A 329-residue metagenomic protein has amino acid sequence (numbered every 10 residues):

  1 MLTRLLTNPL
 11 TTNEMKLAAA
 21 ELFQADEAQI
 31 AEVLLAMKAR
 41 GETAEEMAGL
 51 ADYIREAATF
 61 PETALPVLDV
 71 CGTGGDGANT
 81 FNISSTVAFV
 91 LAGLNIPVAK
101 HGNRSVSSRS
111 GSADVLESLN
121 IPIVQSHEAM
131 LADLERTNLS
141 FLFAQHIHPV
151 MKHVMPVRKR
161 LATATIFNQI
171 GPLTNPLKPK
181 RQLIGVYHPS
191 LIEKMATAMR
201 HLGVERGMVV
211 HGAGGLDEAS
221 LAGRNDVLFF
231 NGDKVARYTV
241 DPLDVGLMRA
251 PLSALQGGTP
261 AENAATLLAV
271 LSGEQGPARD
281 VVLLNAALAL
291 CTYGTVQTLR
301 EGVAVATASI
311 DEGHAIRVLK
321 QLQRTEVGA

Functional and structural regions predicted by a protein language model:
M1-L10, E14, V70-A78: N-terminal basic/disordered segments at the start of proteins
L2, M15, I30, M47 (+4 more regions): A general structural signal for well-ordered alpha-helical segments in protein cores
L5, E56-T59, T80, N95 (+2 more regions): Glycine-rich anion-binding loops and their surrounding alpha/beta cores
L5-A48, R55-T63, V281-V282: N-terminal glycine-rich anion-binding loops that anchor highly charged ligand groups
N8, K38-G41, G74-A78, S105-V106 (+3 more regions): Short, small-residue-enriched loops and turns at beta-alpha junctions that line or gate enzyme active sites
L35-A39, F89-G93, L288-G294: Short glycine/serine- and small hydrophobic-enriched flexible loop segments
G41-V106: Active-site cofactor/substrate anionic-group-binding motifs, chiefly glycine- and Lys/Arg-rich phosphate-binding loops
N82-T137: A glycine-rich phosphate/pyrophosphate-binding beta-strand-loop-alpha-helix module
